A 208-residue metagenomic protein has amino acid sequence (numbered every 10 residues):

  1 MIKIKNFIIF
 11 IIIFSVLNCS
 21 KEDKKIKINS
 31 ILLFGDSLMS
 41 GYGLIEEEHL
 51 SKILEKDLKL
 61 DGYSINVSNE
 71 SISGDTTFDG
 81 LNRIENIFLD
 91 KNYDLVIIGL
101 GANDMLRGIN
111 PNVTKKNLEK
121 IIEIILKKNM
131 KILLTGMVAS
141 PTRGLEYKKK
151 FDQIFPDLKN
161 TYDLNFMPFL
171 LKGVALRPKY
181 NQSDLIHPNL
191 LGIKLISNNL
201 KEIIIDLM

Functional and structural regions predicted by a protein language model:
I2, K21, D206-L207: Extracellular glycan-modifying ectodomains
K3-F10: Sec-dependent signal peptide recognition, specifically the positively charged N-region followed immediately by
F10-F14, I132: Alpha-helical transmembrane segments
F14, L60-G62, K127, T161: Short, well-ordered coil/turn elements that cap or connect secondary structure elements
V16-N18: C-terminal motif of bacterial Sec signal peptides marking the signal peptidase cleavage site
S20-S73, D79, R83-N92: Serine-esterase "nucleophile elbow" of acetyl-processing enzymes
L38-G41, I45, S71-D75, N103-L106 (+1 more regions): Short histidine/acidic/glycine/proline-rich micro-motifs that form metal- and phosphate-coordinating active-site loops
L81-M208: Alpha-helical cap/lid subdomain in secreted, periplasmic, or secretory-pathway luminal O-acyl-processing enzymes
